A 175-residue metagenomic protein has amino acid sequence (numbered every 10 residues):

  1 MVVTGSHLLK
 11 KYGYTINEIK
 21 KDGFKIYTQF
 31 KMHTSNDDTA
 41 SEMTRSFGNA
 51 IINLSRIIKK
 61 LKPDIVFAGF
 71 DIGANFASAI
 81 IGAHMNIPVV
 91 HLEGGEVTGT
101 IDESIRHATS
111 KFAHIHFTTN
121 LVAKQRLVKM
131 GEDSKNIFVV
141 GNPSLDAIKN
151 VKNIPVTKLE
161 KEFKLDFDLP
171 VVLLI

Functional and structural regions predicted by a protein language model:
V2-S46, N53: Conserved nucleotide-sugar phosphate-binding/catalytic loop shared by glycosyltransferases and other
V2-T4, L92, I175: Short hydrophobic segments within beta-strands
H7-G13, A113-I175: A nucleotide-sugar donor-handling region in carbohydrate enzymes
N17, G99, L145: Short, electropositive, low-hydrophobicity segments enriched in small/polar residues
K21-K25, H84, E132-S134, F167: Short, well-ordered coil/turn elements that cap or connect secondary structure elements
G23, T28, T34, F76 (+6 more regions): Solvent-exposed, flexible loop/coil residues
I26-Q29, V89, N136-V139: Conserved beta-strand scaffold positions in the cores of enzyme catalytic domains, especially in NTP/NDP-utilizing
M32-D133: Active-site and donor-binding regions of nucleotide-sugar-utilizing enzymes
